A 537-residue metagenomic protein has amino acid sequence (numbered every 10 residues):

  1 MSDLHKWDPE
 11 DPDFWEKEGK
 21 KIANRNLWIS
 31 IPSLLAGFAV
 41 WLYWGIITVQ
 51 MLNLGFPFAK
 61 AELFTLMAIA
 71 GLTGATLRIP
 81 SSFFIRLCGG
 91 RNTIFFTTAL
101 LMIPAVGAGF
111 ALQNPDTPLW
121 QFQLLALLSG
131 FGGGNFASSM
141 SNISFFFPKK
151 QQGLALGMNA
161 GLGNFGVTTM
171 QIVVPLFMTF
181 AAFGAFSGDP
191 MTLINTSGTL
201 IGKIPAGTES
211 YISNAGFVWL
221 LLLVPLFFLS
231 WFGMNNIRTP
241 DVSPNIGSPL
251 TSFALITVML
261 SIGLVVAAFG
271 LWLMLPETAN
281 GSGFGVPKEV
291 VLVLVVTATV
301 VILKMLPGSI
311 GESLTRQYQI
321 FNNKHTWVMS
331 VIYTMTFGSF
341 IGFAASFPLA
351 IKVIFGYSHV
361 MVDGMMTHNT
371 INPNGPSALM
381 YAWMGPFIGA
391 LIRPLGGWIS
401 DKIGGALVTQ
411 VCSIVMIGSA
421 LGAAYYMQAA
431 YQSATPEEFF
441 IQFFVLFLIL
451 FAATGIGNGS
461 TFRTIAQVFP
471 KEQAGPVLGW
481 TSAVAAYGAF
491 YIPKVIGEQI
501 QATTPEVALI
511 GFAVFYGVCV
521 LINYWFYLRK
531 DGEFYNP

Functional and structural regions predicted by a protein language model:
R25-F56, M170-Q171, F343-P348, I492: Extracytoplasmic
W44-V49, L260-V290, N323-A390, I492: Extracytoplasmic gate region of multi-pass secondary transporters
T65-F83, W383-L395: Central cavity-lining transmembrane alpha-helices of secondary-active solute carriers, predominantly the Major
L87-T98, D401-V415: Cytoplasmic membrane-interface "Motif A"-like loop-to-helix N-cap segments of 12-TM Major Facilitator Superfamily
A99-P115, I414-P436: C-terminal ends and interior cores of transmembrane alpha-helices in multi-pass membrane transporters/permeases
P118-G134, P436-I456: Hydrophobic core of transmembrane alpha-helices in multi-pass small-molecule transporters, especially MFS/SLC-type
G133, G153-F183, G479-I492: Glycine-rich segments within core transmembrane alpha-helices of 12-TM secondary carriers
L220-V242, V258-E277, V291-G311, V520-Y527: C-terminal membrane-cytosol helix-exit motif in multi-pass small-molecule transporters
